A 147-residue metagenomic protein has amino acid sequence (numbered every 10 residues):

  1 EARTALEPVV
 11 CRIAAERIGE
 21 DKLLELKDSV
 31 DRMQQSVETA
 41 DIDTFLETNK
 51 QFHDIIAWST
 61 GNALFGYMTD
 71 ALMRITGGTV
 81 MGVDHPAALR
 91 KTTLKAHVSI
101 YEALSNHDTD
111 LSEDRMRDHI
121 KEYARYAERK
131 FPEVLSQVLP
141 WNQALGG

Functional and structural regions predicted by a protein language model:
A2-G82, L94-A103, L111-R125: Conserved amphipathic alpha-helical segments that form helical-bundle/coiled-coil interaction surfaces
L89: Active-site loop of classical SDR/Rossmann-like NAD(P)-dependent oxidoreductases, centered on the catalytic Tyr-X3-Lys
T109-G147: C-terminal effector-binding regulatory domain of bacterial HTH transcription factors
